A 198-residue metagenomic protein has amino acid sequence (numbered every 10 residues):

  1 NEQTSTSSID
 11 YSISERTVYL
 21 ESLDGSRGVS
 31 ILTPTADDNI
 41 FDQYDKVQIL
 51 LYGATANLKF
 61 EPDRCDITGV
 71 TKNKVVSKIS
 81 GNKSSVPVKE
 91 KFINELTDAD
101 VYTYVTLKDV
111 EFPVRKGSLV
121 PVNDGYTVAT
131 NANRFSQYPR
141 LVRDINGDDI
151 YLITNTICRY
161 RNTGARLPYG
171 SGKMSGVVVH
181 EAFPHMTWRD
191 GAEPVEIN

Functional and structural regions predicted by a protein language model:
N1-N198: OB-fold nucleic-acid-binding modules
